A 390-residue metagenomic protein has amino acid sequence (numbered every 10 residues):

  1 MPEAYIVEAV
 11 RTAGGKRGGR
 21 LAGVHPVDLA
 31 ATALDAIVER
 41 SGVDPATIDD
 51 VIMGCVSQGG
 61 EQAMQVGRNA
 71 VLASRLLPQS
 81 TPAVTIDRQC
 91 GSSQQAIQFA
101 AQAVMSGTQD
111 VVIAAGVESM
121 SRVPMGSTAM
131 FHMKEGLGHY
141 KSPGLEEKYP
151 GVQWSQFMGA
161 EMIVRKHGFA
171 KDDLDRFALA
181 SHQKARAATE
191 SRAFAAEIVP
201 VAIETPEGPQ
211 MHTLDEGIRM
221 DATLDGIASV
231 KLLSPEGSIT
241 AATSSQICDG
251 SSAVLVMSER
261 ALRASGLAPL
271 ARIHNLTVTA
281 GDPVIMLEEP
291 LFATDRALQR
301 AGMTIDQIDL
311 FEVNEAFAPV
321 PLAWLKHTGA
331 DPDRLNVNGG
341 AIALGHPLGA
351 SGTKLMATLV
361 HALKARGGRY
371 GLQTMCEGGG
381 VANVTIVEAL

Functional and structural regions predicted by a protein language model:
M1-S74, T85, M162-K171, S181 (+3 more regions): Conserved active-site "lid/cap" helical segment
M1-V27, A36, R165, A222-E288 (+4 more regions): Condensing-enzyme catalytic core mediating Claisen C-C bond formation in acyl metabolism
V10-T12, G23-V27, A31-T32, R40 (+3 more regions): N-terminal extracellular/periplasmic Venus flytrap/periplasmic-binding protein-like
C55-D110, P150-S155, D221-Q246, H327-K354 (+2 more regions): Conserved catalytic cysteine-centered active-site region of acyl-thioester-dependent Claisen-condensing enzymes
I86-E118, V164-A193, V254-R260, P347-G368 (+1 more regions): Active-site-proximal alpha-helical scaffold in enzymes
V111-I163: Flexible glycine-/small-residue-enriched beta->alpha junction loops that bind anionic phosphate/pyrophosphate groups
M158-E161, E197, T205, H274-A343: Active-site pocket-lining segment
